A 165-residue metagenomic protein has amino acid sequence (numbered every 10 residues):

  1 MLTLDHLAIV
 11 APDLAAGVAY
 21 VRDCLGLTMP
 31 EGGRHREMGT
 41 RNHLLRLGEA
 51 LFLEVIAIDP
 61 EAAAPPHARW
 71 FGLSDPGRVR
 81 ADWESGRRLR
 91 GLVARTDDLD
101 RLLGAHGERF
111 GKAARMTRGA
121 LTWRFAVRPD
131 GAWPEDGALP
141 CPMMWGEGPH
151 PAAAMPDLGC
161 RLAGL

Functional and structural regions predicted by a protein language model:
M1-V55, P60-A64: Active-site-proximal cofactor/substrate-binding loop regions of enzyme domains
G33, L44-R46, L51-A57, S74-E84 (+1 more regions): Vicinal oxygen chelate
D59, H67-G72: Donor-sugar nucleotide-binding helix/loop cap in glycosyltransferases
